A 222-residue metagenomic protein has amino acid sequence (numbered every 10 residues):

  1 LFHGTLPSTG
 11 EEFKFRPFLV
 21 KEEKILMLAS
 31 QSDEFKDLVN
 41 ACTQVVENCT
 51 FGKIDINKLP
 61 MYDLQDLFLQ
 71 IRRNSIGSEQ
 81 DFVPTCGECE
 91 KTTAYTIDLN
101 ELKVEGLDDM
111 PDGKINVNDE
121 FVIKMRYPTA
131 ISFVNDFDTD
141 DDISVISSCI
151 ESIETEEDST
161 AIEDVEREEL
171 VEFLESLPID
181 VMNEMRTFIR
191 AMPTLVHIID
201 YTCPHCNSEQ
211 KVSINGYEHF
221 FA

Functional and structural regions predicted by a protein language model:
L1-A222: Long C-terminal interaction/binding lobes of large macromolecular proteins
